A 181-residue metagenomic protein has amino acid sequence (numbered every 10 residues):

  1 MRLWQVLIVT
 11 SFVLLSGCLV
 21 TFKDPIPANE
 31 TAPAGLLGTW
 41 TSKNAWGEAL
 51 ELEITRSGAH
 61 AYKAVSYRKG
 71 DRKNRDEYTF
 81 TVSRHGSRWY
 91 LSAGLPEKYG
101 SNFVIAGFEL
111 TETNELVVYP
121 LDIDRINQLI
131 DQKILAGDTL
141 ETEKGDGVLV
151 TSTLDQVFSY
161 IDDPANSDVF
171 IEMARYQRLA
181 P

Functional and structural regions predicted by a protein language model:
R2-V9: Sec-dependent signal peptide recognition, specifically the positively charged N-region followed immediately by
T10-S11, T31: Exposed boundary/loop context
L14-G17: C-terminal motif of bacterial Sec signal peptides marking the signal peptidase cleavage site
L19-G35, K43-L50, T55-S57, A61-P181: Calycin-type beta-barrel ligand-binding domains and close structural analogs
